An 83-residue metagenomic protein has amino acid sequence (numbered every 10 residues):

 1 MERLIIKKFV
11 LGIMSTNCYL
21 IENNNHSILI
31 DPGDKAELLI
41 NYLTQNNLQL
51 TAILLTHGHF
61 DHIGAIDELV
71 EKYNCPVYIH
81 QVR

Functional and structural regions predicted by a protein language model:
M1-N46: Conserved beta-strand hairpin/beta-sheet module of binuclear metal-dependent hydrolase folds, prominently
K35-R83: Active-site HxH/HxHxD metal-binding segment of metal-dependent hydrolases
